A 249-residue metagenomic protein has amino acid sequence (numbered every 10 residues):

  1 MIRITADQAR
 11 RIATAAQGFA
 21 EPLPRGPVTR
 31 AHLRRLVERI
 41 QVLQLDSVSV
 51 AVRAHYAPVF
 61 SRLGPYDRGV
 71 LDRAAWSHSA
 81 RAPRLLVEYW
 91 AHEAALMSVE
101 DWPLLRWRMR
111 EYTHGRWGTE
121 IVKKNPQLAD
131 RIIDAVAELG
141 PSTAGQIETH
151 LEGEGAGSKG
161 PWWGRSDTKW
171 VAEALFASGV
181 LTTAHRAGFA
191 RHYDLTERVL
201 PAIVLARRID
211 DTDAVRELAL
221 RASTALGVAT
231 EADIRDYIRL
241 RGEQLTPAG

Functional and structural regions predicted by a protein language model:
M1-G249: Long, low-complexity intrinsically disordered regions
